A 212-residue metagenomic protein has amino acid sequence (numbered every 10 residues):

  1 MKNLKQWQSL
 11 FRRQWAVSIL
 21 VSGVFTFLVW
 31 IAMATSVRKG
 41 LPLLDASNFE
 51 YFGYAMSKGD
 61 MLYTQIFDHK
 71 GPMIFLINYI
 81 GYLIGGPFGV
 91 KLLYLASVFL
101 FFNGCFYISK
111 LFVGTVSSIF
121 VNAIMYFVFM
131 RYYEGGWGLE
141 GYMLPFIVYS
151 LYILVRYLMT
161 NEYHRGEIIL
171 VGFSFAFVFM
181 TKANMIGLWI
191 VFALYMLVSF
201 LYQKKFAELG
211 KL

Functional and structural regions predicted by a protein language model:
M1-M33, R165, L201: Start-transfer (signal-anchor) and selected internal transmembrane alpha helices of multi-pass inner/ER membrane
K2-Q8, L188-L212: Perimembrane helix-loop-helix junctions
I19, P72, L76, I84-L100: Loop-to-helix entry region of an early transmembrane alpha helix in multi-pass inner-membrane enzymes
V29-Q65, Y79-L83: Extracytoplasmic loop-helix module adjacent to an early transmembrane segment
A96-V128, L144-P145, N161-G166: Transmembrane-helix signature of polytopic, membrane-embedded enzymes that assemble or transfer cell-envelope glycans
V113, V148-L170, V198-K204: Membrane-interface transmembrane helices that cradle and orient dolichyl/undecaprenyl
Y133-M143: Short acidic/glycine- and proline-prone juxtamembrane loop motifs at membrane-interface regions of multi-pass membrane
G166-A183, W189-L194: Membrane-interface alpha helices of multi-pass inner-membrane proteins
